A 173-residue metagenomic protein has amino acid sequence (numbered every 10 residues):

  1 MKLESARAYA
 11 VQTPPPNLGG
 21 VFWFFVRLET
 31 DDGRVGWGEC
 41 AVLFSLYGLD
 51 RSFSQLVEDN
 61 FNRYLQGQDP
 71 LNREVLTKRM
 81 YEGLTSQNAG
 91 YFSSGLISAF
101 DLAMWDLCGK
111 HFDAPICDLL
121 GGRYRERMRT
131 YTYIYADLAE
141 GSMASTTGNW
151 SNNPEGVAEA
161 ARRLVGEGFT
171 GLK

Functional and structural regions predicted by a protein language model:
M1-L46: Structured beta-strand/loop patches that form or line metal/cofactor-binding pockets in enzymes
G19-V21, G95, R123: Short coil/turn motifs at beta-sheet boundaries
W23-F25, A99, R129, G171: Broad gene-expression machinery/nucleic-acid interaction feature
E29-H111: Metal- or metallocofactor-binding catalytic centers and their adjacent structured scaffolds across diverse enzyme
D101-G141: Glycine-rich, aromatic-flanked loop segments that form ligand/cofactor-binding clefts across common enzyme folds
E126-R127, Y131-K173: Metal-dependent enolase-superfamily TIM-barrel catalytic cores that perform enediolate-based chemistry
